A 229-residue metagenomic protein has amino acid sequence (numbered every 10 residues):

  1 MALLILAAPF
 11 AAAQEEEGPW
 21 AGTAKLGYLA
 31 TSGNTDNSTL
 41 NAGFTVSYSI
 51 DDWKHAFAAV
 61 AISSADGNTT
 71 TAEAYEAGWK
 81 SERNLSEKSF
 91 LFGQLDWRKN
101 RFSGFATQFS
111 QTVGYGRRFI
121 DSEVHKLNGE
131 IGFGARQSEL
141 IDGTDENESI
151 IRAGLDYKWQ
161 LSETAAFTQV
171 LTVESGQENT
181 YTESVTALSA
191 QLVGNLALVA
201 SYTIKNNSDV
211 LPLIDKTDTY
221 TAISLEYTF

Functional and structural regions predicted by a protein language model:
M1-P19, F229: Cleavable N-terminal export/targeting peptides
W20, D52-A56, K88-L91, E123-L127 (+2 more regions): Repeated loop/turn-to-beta-strand initiation elements of outer-membrane beta-barrel proteins
A24-L26, F57-A59, G93, Q111 (+4 more regions): Membrane-embedded beta-strand positions of outer-membrane beta-barrel proteins
A24-Y28, A42-Y48, W79-R83, V113-R117 (+5 more regions): Residues on the lipid-exposed face of transmembrane beta-strands in outer-membrane beta-barrel proteins
Y28-S32, I50, A61-A65, W97-R101 (+5 more regions): Transmembrane beta-strands of outer-membrane beta-barrel pores
A30-S38, D66-A72, K99-T107, I141-N147 (+2 more regions): Solvent-exposed loop/turn segments connecting transmembrane beta-strands in outer-membrane beta-barrel proteins
I50-D52, L85-E87, G116-D121, Q137-E139 (+3 more regions): Outer-membrane beta-barrel proteins
E178-F229: Predominantly the C-terminal beta-signal and adjacent terminal strand-loop region of outer-membrane beta-barrel
